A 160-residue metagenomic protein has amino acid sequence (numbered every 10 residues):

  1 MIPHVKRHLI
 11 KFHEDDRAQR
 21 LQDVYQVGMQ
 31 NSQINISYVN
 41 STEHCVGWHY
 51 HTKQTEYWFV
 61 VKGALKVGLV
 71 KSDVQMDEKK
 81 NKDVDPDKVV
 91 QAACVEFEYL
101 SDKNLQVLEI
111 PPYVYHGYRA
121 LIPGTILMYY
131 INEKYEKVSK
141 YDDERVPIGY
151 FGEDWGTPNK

Functional and structural regions predicted by a protein language model:
M1-V107, P123-K160: Non-catalytic, conserved peripheral segments adjacent to functional cores
R119-A120: Asparagine-centered strand-capping/turn motif at beta-strand->loop junctions
